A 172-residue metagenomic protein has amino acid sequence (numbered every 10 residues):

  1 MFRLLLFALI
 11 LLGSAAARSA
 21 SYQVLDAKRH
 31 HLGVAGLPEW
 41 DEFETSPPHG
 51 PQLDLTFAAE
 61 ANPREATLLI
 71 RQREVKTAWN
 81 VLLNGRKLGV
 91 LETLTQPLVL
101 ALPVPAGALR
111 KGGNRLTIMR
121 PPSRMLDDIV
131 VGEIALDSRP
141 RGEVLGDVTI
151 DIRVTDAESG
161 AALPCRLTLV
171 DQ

Functional and structural regions predicted by a protein language model:
L4-G13: Bacterial N-terminal signal peptides
R18-E158: Beta-strand-rich recognition domains
E158-Q172: Short, ordered, surface-exposed loop/turn motifs in non-cytosolic proteins
